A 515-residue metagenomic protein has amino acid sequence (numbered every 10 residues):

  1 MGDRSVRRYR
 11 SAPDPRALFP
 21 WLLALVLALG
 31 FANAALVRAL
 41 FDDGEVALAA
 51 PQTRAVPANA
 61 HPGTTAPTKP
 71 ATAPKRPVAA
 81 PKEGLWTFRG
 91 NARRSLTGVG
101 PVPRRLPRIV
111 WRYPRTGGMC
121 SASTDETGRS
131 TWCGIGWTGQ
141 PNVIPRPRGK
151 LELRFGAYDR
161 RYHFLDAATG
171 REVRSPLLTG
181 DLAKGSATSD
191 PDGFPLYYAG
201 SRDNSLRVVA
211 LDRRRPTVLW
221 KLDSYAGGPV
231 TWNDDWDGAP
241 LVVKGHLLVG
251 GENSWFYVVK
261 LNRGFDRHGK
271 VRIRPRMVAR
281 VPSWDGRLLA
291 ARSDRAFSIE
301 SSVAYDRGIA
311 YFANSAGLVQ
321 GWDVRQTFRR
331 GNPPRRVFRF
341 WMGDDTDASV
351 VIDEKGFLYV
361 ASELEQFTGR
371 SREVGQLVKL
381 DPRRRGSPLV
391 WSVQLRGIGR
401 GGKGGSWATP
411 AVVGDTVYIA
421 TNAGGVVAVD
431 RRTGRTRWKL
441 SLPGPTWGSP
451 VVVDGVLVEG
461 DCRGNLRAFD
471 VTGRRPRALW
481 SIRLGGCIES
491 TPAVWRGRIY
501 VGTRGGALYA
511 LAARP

Functional and structural regions predicted by a protein language model:
D3-L25: N-terminal export and membrane-targeting signals
S5, A49, T53, T65-T68: Intrinsically disordered, low-complexity serine/threonine-rich segments
G30-R54: C-terminal region of N-terminal signal peptides and the immediate post-cleavage residues of exported proteins
D43, F88-N91: Phosphate/oxyanion-binding loops and surfaces in catalytic or ligand/nucleic-acid-binding neighborhoods
V56-E83, F88, S95-W137, N142-D237 (+1 more regions): Extracytoplasmic/lumenal domain signature
